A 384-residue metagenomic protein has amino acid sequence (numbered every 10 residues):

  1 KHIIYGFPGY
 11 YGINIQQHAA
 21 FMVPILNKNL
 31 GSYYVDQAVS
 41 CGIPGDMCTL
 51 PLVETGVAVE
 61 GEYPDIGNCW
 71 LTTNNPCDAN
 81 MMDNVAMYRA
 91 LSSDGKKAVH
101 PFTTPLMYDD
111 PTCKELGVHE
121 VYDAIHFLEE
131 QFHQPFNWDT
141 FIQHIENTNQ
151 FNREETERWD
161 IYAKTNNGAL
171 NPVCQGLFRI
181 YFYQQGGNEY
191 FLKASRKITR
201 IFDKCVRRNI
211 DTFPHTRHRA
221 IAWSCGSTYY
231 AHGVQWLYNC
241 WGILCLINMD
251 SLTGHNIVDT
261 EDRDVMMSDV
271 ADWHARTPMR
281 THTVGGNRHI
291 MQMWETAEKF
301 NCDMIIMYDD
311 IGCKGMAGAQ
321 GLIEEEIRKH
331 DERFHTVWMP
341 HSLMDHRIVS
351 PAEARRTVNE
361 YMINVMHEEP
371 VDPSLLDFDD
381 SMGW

Functional and structural regions predicted by a protein language model:
K1, V118, Y122-N256: A charged, amphipathic alpha-helical module
K1, Y5-Y33, I221-G285, H289-W294 (+1 more regions): Redox- and metal-dependent alpha/beta enzyme cores, enriched for Fe-S-associated oxidoreductases and cofactor-handling
H2-T72, P76-V85: An N-terminal, globular interaction/scaffold subdomain
I15-Q16, N80-V85, T112, A231-Q235 (+3 more regions): A short acidic (Asp/Glu
N68-C69, R219, M304-I306: Structural motif
P76, T103-D109, L252, I311 (+1 more regions): Short beta-alpha junction loops
A86-V173, E360-W384: Cap/lid and interdomain-hinge subdomains that line or gate substrate/regulatory clefts in soluble alpha/beta enzymes
Q235-I247, E261-W273, P278, N287-P373 (+1 more regions): Hydrophobic alpha/beta core scaffold segments
